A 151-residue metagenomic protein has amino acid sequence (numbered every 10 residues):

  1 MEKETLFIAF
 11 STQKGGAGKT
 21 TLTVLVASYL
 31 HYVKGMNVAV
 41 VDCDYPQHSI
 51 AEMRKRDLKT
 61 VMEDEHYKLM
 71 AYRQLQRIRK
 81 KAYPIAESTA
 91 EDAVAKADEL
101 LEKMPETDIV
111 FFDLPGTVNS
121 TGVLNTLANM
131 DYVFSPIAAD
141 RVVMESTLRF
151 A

Functional and structural regions predicted by a protein language model:
M1-T12: Extreme N-terminal, non-catalytic leader segments that precede Walker-type/kinase nucleotide-binding cores
K3, P105, A128: Structured loop/turn residues at beta-strand edges in well-structured enzyme cores
F7, I109, Y132: Short, Asp-centered acidic motifs that coordinate Mg2+ and/or phosphate in catalytic or ligand-binding sites
S11-A17, Y32-F111, T117: P-loop/Walker-type NTP enzyme "switch/lid" segment
T21-L22: Hydrophobic positions on the alpha1 helix immediately C-terminal to the Walker A/P-loop
L25-Y29: Active-site signature of alpha/beta-hydrolase-fold catalytic machinery across serine- and Asp/Cys-nucleophile hydrolases
A39, P115-A151: Conserved catalytic-core segment of NTP-binding enzymes
